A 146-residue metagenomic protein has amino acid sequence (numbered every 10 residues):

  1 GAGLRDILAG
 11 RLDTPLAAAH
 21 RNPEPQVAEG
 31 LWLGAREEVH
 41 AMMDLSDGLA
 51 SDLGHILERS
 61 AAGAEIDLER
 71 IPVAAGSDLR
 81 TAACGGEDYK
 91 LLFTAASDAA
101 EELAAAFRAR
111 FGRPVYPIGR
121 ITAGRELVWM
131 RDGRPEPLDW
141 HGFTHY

Functional and structural regions predicted by a protein language model:
G1-W32: Short, acidic (Asp/Glu-rich) active-site segment that either coordinates a divalent metal cofactor
L12-P15, A35-Y146: Glycine-/charge-enriched secondary-structure boundary and capping motifs
